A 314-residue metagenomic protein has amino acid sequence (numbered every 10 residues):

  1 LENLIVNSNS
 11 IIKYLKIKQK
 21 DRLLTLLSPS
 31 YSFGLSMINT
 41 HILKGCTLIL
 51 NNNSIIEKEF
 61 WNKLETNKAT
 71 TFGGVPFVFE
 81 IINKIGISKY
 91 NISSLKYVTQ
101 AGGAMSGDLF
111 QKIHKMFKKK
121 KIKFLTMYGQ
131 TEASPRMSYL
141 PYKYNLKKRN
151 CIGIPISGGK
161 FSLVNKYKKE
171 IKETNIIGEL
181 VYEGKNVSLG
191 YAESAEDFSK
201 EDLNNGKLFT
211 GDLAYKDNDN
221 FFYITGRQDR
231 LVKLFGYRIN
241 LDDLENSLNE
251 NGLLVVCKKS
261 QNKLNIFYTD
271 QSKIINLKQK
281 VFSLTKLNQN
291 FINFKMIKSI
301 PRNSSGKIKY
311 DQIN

Functional and structural regions predicted by a protein language model:
I5-R22, S30-T71, I156-G158: Conserved AMP-binding/adenylation subdomain of ANL enzymes
A69-G74, N83-K147, K160: Gly/Ser/Thr-rich phosphate-binding loop
G102, G129, G153, G184 (+1 more regions): Active-site glycine-centered loops adjacent to acidic/histidine catalytic or metal-binding residues that shape
K148, K160-E183, E196, K200-E201 (+3 more regions): Conserved beta-loop-beta connector loops within the AMP-binding
N150-P155, N204-G206: Short Gly/Pro-enriched turn/cap motifs at secondary-structure boundaries
E179-D242, E250: Conserved ATP-binding/catalytic segment of the ANL
G211, L231, N249-D270: C-terminal boundary motif of the adenylate-forming
V232, K258, F282-N314: Conserved C-terminal "lid"/linker of ANL adenylate-forming enzymes
